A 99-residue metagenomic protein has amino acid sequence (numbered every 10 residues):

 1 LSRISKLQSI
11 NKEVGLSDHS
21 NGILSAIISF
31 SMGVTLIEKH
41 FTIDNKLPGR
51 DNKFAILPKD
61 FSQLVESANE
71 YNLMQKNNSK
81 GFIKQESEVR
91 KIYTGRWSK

Functional and structural regions predicted by a protein language model:
L1-K99: Catalytic cores and adjacent flexible loops of soluble metabolic enzymes that perform enolate/carbanion chemistry on
